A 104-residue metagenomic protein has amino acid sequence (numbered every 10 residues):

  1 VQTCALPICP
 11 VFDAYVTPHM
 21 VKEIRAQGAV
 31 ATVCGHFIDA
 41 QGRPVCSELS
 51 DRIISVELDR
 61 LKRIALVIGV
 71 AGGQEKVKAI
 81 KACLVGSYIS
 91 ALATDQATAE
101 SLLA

Functional and structural regions predicted by a protein language model:
V1, C34-V45: Active-site rim loops that border cofactor/substrate pockets in soluble metabolic enzymes
Q2-L6: Short, small-residue-biased leader/transition segments that mark boundaries at the very start of proteins
P7, V16-M20, I24, P44 (+2 more regions): A near-ubiquitous, low-amplitude feature marking generic local secondary-structure context
P7-I8, L102: Glycine/Thr-rich phosphate-binding loops of Rossmann-like dinucleotide-binding domains
C9-D39, S90-T94: Gly/Ser/Thr-rich active-site loops/lids in small-molecule metabolic enzymes that frequently grip phosphoryl groups
A40-A104: ATP/nucleoside-binding phosphotransfer catalytic cores, i.e., glycine-rich phosphate-binding loops
